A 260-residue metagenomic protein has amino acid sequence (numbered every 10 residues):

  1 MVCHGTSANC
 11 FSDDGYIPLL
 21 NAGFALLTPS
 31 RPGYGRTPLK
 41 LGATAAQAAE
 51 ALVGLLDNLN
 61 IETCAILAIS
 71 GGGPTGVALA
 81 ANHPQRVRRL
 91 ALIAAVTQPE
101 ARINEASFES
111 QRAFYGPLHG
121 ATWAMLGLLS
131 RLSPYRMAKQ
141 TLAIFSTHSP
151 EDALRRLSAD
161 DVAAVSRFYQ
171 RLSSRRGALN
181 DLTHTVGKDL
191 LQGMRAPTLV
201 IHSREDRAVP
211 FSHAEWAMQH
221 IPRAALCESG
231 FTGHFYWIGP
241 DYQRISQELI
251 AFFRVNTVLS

Functional and structural regions predicted by a protein language model:
M1-R36: Conserved HGGG/HGGXW glycine-rich cap/lid loop of the alpha/beta-hydrolase fold
Q47-A65: Conserved acidic catalytic loop of the alpha/beta-hydrolase fold
A68-G72, G76: Gly/Ala-rich beta-loop-alpha elbow adjacent to hydrolase catalytic centers
L90-W123: Flexible "cap/lid" loop of the alpha/beta hydrolase fold
S110-R112, G116-P117, W123-L190: Alpha/beta-hydrolase
R176, R204-V209: Acidic catalytic loop of the alpha/beta-hydrolase fold
M194, V200-H202, D206: Short beta-strand/loop motif that positions the catalytic acidic residue of the alpha/beta-hydrolase fold
R223-S260: Catalytic active-site module of serine/aspartate enzymes centered on a nucleophile-bearing elbow/loop
